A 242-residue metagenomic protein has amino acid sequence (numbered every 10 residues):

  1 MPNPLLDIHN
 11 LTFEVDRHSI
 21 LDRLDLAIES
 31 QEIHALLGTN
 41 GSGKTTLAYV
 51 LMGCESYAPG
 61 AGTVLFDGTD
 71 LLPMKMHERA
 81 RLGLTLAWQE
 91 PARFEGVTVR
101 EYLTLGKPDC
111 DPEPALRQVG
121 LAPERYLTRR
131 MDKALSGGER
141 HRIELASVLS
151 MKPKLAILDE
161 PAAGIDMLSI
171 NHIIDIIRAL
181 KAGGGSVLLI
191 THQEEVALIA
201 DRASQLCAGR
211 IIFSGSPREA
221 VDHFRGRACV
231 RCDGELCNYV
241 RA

Functional and structural regions predicted by a protein language model:
L6-I8, I20-R23: Conserved structural motif at the start of ABC-family nucleotide-binding domains
L37-T39: The feature captures the beta-strand-to-loop junction immediately N-terminal to the Walker
G60-T69: Conserved ABC transporter NBD signature motif
D70-T85: ABC ATPase NBD coupling module
E90, G96-D109: Q-loop/switch helix immediately C-terminal to the Walker
V148-L149: ABC ATPase C-loop
E160-P161: Walker B catalytic motif
R210-D233: Conserved beta-strand-loop-alpha-helix hinge in the C-terminal portion of ABC ATPase nucleotide-binding domains
